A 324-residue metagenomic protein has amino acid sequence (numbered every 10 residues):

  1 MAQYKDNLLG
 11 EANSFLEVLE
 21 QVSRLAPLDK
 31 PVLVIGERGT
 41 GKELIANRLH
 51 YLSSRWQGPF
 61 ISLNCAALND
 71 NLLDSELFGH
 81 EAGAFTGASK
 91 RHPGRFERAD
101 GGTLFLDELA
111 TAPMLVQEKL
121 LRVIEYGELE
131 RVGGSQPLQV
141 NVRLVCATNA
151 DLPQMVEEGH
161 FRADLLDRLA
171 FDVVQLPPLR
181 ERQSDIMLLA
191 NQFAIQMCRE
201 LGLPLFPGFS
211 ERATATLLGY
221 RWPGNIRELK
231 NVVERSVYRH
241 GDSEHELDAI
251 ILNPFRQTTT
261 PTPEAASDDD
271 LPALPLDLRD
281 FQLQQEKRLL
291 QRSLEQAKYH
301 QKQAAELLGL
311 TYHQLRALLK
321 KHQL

Functional and structural regions predicted by a protein language model:
M1-L16, R24-P27, P31, S53-G58 (+3 more regions): Nucleotide-binding/hydrolysis machinery
Q3-K5, E11-F15, Q117, A190 (+3 more regions): The cytosolic transmitter module of two-component sensor histidine kinases
N7, E20-T86, E97-P113, N141 (+2 more regions): Conserved post-Walker A coupling segment in P-loop NTPases
V18, T40, L63, L77 (+12 more regions): Conserved RecA-like P-loop NTPase ATPase core
V32, G41, N47, N231 (+2 more regions): Bacterial C-terminal helix-turn-helix
I61, R91-G101, F105, P113-K119 (+2 more regions): AAA+/SF3 P-loop NTPase mechanochemical coupling elements
G83-K90, Y126-R131, Q154, L271-P272: Short gly/ser/thr-rich secondary-structure transition/capping motifs
